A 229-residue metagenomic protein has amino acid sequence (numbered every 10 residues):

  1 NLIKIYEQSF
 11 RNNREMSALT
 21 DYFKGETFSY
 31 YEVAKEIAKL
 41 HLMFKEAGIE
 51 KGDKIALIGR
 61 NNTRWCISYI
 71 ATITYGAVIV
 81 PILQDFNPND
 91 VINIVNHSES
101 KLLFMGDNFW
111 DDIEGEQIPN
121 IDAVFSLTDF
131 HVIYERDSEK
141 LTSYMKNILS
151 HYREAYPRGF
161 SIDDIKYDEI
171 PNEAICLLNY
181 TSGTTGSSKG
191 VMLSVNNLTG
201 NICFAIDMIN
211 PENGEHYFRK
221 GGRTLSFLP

Functional and structural regions predicted by a protein language model:
N1-A18, K35: A short N-terminal helical cap/helix-turn-helix that marks the beginning of AMP-binding/adenylate-forming
E15-G48, D53-N62, C66-I70, N87-I92 (+2 more regions): Conserved AMP-binding/adenylate-forming core of the ANL superfamily
E15-S17, K146-Y180, S187, N213-T224: Conserved pre-ATP/AMP-binding loop-to-beta segment of ANL
S29-Y31, Y167, C176-C203: Conserved AMP-binding A3 loop
A34-K39, V191-H216: Conserved structural elements of the adenylate-forming
I58, I82-D85, F227: Structural motif
I70-Y75, K220-T224: Conserved short alpha-helical elements in the N-terminal third of ANL/AMP-binding
T74-H151: Structural core segment of the AMP-binding/adenylate-forming
